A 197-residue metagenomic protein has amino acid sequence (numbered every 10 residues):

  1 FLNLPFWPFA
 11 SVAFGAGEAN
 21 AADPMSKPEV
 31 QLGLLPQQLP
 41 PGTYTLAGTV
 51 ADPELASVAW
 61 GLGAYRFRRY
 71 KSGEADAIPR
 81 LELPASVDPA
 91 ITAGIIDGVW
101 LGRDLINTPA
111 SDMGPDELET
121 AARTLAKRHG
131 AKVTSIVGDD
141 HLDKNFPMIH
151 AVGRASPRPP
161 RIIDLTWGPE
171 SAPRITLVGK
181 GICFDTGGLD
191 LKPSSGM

Functional and structural regions predicted by a protein language model:
F1-C183, L191-G196: N-terminal hydrophobic/helix-forming segments and targeting peptides
